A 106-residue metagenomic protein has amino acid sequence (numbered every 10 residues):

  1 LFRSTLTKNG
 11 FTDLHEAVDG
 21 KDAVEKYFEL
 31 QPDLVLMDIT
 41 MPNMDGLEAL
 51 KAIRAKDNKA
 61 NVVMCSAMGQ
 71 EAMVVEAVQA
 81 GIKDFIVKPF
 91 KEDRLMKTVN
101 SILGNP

Functional and structural regions predicted by a protein language model:
F2-H15: Two-component/phosphorelay signaling modules centered on CheY-like receiver
D19-D22, D45-E48: Acidic catalytic/metal-coordinating carboxylates
L30-L36: Active-site beta3 strand of CheY-like receiver
V35, V62, F85-I86: Two-component signal transduction core modules
M41: Receiver (REC) domain active-site loop signature in two-component systems and cognate sites in sensor histidine kinases
E48, G69-D84: Alpha4 helix (beta4-alpha4-beta5 surface) of REC/receiver domains from two-component response regulators
A72, F90-V99: C-terminal output helix
